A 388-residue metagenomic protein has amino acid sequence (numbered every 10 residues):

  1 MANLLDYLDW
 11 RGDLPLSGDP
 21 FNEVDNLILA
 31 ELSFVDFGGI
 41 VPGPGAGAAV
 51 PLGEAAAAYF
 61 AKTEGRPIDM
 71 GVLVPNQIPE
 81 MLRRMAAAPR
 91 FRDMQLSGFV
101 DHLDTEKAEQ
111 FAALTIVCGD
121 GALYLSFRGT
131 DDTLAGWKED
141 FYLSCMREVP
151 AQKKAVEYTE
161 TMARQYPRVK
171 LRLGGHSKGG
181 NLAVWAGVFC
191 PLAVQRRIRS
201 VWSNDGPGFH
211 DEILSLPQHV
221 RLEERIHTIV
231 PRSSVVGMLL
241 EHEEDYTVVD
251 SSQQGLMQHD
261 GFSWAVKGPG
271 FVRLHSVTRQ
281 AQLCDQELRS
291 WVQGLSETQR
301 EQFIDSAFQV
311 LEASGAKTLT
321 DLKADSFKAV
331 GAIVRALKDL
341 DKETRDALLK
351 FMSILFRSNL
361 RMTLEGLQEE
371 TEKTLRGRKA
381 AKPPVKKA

Functional and structural regions predicted by a protein language model:
M1-D25, L29-D93, G98-L123, F127-E157 (+2 more regions): Alpha/beta hydrolase fold serine-hydrolase catalytic domain that processes acyl esters and thioesters
G174-G179, A183: Gly/Ala-rich beta-loop-alpha elbow adjacent to hydrolase catalytic centers
A183-L192: Short glycine-enriched nucleophile-adjacent loop and the immediately C-terminal alpha-helix near the catalytic center
